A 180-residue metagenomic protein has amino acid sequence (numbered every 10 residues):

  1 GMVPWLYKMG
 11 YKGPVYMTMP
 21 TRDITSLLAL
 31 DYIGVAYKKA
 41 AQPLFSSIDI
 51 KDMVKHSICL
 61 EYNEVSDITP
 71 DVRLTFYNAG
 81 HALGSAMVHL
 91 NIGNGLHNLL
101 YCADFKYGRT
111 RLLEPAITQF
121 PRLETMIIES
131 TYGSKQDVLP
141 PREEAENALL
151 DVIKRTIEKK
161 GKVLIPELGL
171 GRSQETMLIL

Functional and structural regions predicted by a protein language model:
G1, L6-E175: His/Asp/Glu-rich metal-coordinating catalytic cores of metallo-dependent phosphodiesterases/hydrolases acting on
T176-L180: Conserved helicase motor "Helicase C" RecA-like lobe of SF1/SF2 P-loop NTPases
